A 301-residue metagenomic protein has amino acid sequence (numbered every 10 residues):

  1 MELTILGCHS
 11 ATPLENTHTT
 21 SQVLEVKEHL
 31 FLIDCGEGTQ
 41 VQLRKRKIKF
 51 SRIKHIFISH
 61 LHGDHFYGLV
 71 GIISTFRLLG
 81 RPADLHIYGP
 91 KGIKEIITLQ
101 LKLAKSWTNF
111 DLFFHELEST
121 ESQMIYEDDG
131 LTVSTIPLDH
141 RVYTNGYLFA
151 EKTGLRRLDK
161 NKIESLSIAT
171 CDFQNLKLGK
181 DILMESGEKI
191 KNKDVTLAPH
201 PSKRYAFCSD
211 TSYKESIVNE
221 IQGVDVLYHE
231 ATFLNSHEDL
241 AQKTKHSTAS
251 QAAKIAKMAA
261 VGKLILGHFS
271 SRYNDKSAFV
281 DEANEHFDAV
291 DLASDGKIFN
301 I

Functional and structural regions predicted by a protein language model:
M1-R46, P82-D84, Y147-F149, R156 (+2 more regions): Conserved beta-strand hairpin/beta-sheet module of binuclear metal-dependent hydrolase folds, prominently
L6, T120-E127: Local beta-strand/beta-hairpin segments that build beta-sheet-rich folds
I33-G36, I53-L61, G89-P90, Y205-T211 (+3 more regions): Active-site neighborhood of phospho(di)ester-bond hydrolases with catalytic His/Asp-centered motifs
G38-Y88, E116-E118: Active-site metal-binding motif and surrounding structural segment of the metallo-beta-lactamase
L43, L69, I97-Q100, I217 (+1 more regions): Hydrophobic packing residues within well-ordered alpha-helices of enzyme cores
S106-L117: A glycine-rich helix N-cap at a beta->alpha junction
L117, E121-S122, K214-I301: Binuclear metal-ion centers of metallo-dependent hydrolases, dominated by the metallo-beta-lactamase
D129-F207, T211-E220, V226: Active-site-proximal loop/helix segment associated with metal-binding centers of metalloenzymes
